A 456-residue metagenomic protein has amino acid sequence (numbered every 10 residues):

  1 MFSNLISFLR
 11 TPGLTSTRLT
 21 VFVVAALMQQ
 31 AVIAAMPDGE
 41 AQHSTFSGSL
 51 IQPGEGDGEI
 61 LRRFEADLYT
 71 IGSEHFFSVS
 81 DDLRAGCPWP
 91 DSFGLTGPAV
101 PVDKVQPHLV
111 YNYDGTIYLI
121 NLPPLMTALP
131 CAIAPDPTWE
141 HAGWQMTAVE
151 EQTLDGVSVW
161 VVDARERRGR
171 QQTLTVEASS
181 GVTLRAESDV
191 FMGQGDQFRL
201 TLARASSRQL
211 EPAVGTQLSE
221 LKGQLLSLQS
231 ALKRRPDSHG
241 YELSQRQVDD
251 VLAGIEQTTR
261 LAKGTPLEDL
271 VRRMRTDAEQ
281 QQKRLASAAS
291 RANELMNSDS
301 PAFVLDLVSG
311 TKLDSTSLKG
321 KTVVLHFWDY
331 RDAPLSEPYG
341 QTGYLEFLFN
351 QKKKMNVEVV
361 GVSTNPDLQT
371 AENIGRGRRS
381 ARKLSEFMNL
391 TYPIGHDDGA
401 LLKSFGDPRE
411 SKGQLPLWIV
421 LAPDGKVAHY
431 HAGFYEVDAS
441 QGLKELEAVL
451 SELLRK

Functional and structural regions predicted by a protein language model:
V32-F76, S80-D82, P137-M146: N-terminal cleavable signal peptides for secretion/export
E65-C131: An acidic-aromatic
L122-S180: Extended beta-strand-rich segments in extracellular/periplasmic secretory proteins, especially within noncatalytic
V157-T216: Gly/Pro-enriched, hydrophobic low-complexity segments that function as extracytoplasmic propeptides/linkers
E242-R246, D250-A302, T316-K319: N-proximal helix/coil linker or "cap" segments that precede and/or mark the start of modular domains
L313-Q341, L345: Short active-site neighborhood of thiol/selenol oxidoreductases, capturing the structured segment around
P334-M388, G399-F405: Structural microenvironment flanking redox-active thiols in thiol-disulfide oxidoreductases
M388-L390, H396-V449: Thiol/disulfide oxidoreductase modules built on the thioredoxin-like
